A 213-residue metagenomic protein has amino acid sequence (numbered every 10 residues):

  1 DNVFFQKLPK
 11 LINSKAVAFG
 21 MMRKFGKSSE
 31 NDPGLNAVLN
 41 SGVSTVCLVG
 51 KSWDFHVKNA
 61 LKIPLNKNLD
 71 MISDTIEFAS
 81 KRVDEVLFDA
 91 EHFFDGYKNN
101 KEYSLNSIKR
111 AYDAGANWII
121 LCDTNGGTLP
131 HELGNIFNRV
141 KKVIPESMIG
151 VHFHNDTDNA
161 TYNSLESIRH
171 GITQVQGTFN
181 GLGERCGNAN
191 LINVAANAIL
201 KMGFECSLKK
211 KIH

Functional and structural regions predicted by a protein language model:
D1-H213: Catalytic cores and adjacent flexible loops of soluble metabolic enzymes that perform enolate/carbanion chemistry on
